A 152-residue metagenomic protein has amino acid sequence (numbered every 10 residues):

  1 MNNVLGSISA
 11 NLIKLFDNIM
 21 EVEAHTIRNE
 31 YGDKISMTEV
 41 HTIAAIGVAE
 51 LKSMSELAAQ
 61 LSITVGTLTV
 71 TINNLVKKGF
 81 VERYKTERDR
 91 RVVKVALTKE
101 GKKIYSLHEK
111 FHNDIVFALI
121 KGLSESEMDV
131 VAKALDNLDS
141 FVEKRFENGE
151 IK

Functional and structural regions predicted by a protein language model:
M1-K34: N-terminal leader segment of winged-helix/HTH proteins
M1-V4, T26, D129-K152: C-terminal regulatory/oligomerization modules of transcriptional regulators
D17, A44-V48, E109, D136: Short, locally clustered residues in the helix-turn-helix/winged-helix DNA-binding domain
N18, V22-H25, K78, L107 (+4 more regions): Amphipathic, soluble alpha-helical interaction motifs
A24-T64: N-terminal helix-turn-helix DNA-binding core of bacterial DNA-binding proteins
A44, N73-N74: Core alpha-helical elements of the protein kinase catalytic domain, predominantly the helix directly N-terminal
N74-V130: Charged, amphipathic alpha-helical coiled-coil/dimerization segments
